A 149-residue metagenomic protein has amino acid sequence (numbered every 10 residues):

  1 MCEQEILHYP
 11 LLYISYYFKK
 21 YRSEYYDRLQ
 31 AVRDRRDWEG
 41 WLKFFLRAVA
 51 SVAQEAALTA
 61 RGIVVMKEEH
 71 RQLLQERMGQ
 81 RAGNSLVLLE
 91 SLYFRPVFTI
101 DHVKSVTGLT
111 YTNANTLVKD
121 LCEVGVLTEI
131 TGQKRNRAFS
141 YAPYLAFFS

Functional and structural regions predicted by a protein language model:
M1-V65, E69: Phosphate/pyrophosphate-binding active-site loops
C2, Y93, K104, C122-G125: Alpha-helix C-terminal capping/helix-coil junction sites
L58-L89: Short alpha-helical segments that sit at the start of domains
R81-A82, E129-S149: Short, cationic-aromatic polyanion-contact patches
L89, F94-T107: Short acidic, hydrophobic short linear motifs in intrinsically disordered regions
L92, A114-V124, F139: Basic amphipathic alpha-helical segments that dock to polyanions
V97, V126-E129: Short hinge/loop at the helix->beta-strand junction immediately C-terminal to the helix-turn-helix recognition helix
